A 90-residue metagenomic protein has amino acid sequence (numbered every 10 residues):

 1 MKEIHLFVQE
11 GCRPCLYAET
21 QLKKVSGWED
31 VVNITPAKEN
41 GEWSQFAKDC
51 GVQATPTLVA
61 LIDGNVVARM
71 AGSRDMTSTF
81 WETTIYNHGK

Functional and structural regions predicted by a protein language model:
M1-W28: Local sequence-structure signature of Cys/Sec-based thiol-disulfide redox active-site neighborhoods
F7-Q9, W28-W43: Thiol-based oxidoreductase modules, predominantly thioredoxin-like and allied folds used for disulfide exchange
R13, Q53, V67: Nucleotide phosphate-binding site architecture
R13-P14, G41-E42, M76: Short alpha-helical
Q21, Q45-F46: A short acidic, amphipathic alpha-helical/loop segment
F46-D49, T84: CheY-like receiver
K48-V59: Structural micro-motif
V59-K90: Non-catalytic, surface beta->alpha helical segment in thiol-disulfide oxidoreductase systems
